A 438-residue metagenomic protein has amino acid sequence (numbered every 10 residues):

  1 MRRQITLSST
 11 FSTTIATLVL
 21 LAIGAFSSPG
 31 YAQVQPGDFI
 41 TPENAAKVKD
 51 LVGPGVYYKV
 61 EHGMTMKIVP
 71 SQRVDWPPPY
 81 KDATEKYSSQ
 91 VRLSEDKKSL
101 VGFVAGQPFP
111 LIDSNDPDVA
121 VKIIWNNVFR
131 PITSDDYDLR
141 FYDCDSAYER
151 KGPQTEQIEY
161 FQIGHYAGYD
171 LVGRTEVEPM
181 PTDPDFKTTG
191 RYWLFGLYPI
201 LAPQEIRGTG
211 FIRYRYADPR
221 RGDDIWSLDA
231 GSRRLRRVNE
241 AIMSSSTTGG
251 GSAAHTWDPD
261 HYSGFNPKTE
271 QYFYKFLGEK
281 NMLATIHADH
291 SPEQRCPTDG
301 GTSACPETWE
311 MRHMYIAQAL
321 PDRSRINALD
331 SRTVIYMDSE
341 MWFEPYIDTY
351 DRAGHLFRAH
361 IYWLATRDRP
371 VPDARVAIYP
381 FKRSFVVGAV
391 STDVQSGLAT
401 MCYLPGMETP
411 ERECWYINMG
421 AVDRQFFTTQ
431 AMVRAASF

Functional and structural regions predicted by a protein language model:
M1-S12: N-terminal secretory signal peptides that target proteins for export/translocation
T13-A25: Bacterial N-terminal signal peptides
F26-A32: Sec/Tat signal peptide C-region and signal peptidase I cleavage site
A32-I112, S232, M243-G301, D351-F438: Non-transmembrane domains of secretory- and envelope-associated proteins
Q33-G222, D229: Solvent-exposed N-terminal domain segments of exported/luminal and surface proteins
K86-V91, K98-S99, T155-T189, G196-L197 (+3 more regions): Extended beta-strand-rich segments in extracellular/periplasmic secretory proteins, especially within noncatalytic
P199-I200, I206-H261: An acidic-aromatic
R207-T209, R221-G222, A328-R332, E344-P345 (+1 more regions): Short, surface-exposed coil-to-beta transition loops
